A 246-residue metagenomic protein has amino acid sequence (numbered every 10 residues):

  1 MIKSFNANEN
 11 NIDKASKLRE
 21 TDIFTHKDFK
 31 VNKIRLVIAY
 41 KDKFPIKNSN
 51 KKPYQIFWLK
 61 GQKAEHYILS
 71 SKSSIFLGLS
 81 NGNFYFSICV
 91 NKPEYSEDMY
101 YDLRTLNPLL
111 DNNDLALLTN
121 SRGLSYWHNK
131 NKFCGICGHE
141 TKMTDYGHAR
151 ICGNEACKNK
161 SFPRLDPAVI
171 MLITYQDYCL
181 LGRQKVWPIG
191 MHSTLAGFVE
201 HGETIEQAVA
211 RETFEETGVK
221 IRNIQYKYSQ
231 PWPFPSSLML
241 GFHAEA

Functional and structural regions predicted by a protein language model:
M1-D111: N-terminal alpha-helical interaction blocks
F44, R150-T194, K220, A244-A246: N-terminal strand-loop-strand
L79, I173-Y175, Y228: A residue-level detector for short acidic-glycine micro-motifs
E94-I136: A gly/proline- and charged-residue-enriched helix-loop-helix capping module
T119-L172: Cys/His-rich short segments
T194-Y228, F242: The catalytic Nudix box helix
Q230-A246: Active-site-adjacent beta-strand/loop module that shapes the phosphate/pyrophosphate-binding cleft
